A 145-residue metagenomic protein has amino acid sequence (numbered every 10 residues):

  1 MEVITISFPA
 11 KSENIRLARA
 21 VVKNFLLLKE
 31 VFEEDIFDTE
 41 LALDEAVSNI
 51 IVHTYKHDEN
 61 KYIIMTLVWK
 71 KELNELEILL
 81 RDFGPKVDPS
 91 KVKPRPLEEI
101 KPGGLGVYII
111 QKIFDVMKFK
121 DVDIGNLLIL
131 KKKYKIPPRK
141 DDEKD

Functional and structural regions predicted by a protein language model:
M1-T5, I51-D145: Conserved beta-strand-loop-beta-strand hairpin that lines the nucleotide-binding pocket of ATP/GTP-utilizing enzymes
E2-E33: Helix-loop-beta hinge of the Bergerat
R16, I36, E40, Q111: Conserved catalytic core of two-component sensor histidine kinases
V22-D44, E99-K101: Conserved short strand/loop->alpha-helix "switch" segment adjacent to the catalytic nucleotide/phosphoryl-transfer site
K23, I50-I51: Short, well-ordered amphipathic alpha-helices
E45, N49: Conserved polar catalytic motif of the HATPase_c/GHKL fold
